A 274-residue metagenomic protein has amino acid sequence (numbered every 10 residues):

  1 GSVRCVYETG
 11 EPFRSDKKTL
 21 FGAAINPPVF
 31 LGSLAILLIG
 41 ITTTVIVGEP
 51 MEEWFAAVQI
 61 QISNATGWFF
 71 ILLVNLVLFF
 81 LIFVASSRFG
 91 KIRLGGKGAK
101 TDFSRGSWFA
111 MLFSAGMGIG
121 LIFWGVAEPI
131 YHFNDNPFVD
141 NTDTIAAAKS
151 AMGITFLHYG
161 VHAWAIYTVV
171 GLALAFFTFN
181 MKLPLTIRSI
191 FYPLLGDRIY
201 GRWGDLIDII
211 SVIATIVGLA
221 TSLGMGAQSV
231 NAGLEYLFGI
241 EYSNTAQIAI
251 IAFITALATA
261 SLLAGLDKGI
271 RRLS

Functional and structural regions predicted by a protein language model:
G1-Y7: Short, small-residue-biased leader/transition segments that mark boundaries at the very start of proteins
E8-A147: N-terminal alpha-helical transmembrane segments of multi-pass membrane transport and channel/translocase proteins
K17-F21, V47-I62, L81-D102, A151-H158 (+3 more regions): Membrane-water interface regions at transmembrane-helix termini and the short interhelical loops of multi-pass membrane
A23-A24, P28-L31, A35-V45, L78-L81 (+3 more regions): Helix-loop-helix module between adjacent transmembrane segments
Q61-F69, A147-H162, I240-N244: Short aromatic-rich membrane-water interface segments that cap or initiate transmembrane helices in multi-pass membrane
K100-W108, G201-D208, S274: Membrane-interfacial loop-to-helix junctions in multi-pass inner-membrane proteins
S104-M117, A147-Y167, I207: Alpha-helical membrane-spanning segments of integral membrane proteins, especially the hydrophobic core of TM bundles
H132-A151, S229-I248: Hydrophobic alpha-helical transmembrane segments and immediately flanking/interface helices in integral membrane
